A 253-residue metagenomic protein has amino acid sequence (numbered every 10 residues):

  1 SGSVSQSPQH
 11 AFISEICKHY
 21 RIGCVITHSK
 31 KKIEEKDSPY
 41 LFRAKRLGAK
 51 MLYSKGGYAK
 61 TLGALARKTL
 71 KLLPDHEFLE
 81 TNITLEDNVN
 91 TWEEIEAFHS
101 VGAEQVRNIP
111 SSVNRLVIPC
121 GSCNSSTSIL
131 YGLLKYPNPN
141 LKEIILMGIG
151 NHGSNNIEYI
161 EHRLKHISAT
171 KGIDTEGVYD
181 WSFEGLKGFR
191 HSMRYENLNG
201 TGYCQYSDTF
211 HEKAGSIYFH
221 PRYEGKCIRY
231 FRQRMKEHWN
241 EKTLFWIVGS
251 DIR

Functional and structural regions predicted by a protein language model:
S1-R253: PLP-dependent amino-acid enzyme catalytic core
